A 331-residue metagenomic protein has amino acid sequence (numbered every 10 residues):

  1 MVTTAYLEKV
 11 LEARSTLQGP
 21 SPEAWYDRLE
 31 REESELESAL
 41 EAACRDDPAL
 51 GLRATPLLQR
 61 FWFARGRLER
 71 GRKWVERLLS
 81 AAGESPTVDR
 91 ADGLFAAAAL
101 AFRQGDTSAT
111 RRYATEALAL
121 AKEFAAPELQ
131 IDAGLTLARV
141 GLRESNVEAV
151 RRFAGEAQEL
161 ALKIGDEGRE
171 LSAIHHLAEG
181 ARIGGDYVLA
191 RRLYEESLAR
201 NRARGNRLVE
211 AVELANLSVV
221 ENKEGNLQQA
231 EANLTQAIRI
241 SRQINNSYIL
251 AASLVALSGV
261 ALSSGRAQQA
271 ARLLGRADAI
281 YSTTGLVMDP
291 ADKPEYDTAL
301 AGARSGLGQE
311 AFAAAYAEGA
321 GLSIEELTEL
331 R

Functional and structural regions predicted by a protein language model:
M1-T16, W25-E33, D46-G51, A267-L274 (+1 more regions): A eukaryote-biased feature capturing mid-to-C-terminal, repeat/solenoid-rich segments of large proteins, strongly
V2-G19, L40, P56-L58, L79 (+1 more regions): Short acidic-capped amphipathic helix/loop micro-motif used as an active-site/signal-coupling element
K9, P22-A98, I131: Short, well-ordered secondary-structure microsegments that present a prominent hydrophobic/aromatic side chain
T16, L52-R65, D89-D106, L129-N146 (+7 more regions): Tandem amphipathic alpha-helical repeat scaffolds
A43, W62, A82, A101 (+14 more regions): Eukaryotic all-alpha helical interaction scaffolds
R45-D46, G83-P86, L120-A126, R143-E144 (+7 more regions): Short coil/turn linkers that connect adjacent helices within long alpha-helical scaffolds, especially alpha-solenoid
Q268-R331: C-terminal non-catalytic interaction modules
